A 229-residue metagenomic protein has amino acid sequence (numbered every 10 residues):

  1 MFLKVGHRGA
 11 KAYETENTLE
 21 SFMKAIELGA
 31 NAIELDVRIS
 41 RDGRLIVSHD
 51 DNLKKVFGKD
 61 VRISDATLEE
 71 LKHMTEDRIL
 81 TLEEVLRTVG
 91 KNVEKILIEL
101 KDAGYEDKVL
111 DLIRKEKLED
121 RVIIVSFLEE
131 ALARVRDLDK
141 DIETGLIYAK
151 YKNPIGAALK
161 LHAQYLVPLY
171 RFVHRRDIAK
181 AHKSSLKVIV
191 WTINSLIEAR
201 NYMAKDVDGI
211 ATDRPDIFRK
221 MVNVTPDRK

Functional and structural regions predicted by a protein language model:
M1-D60, D77, L112, R121: Conserved N-terminal beta1-alpha1 strand-loop-helix module at the mouth
E14, I98, I124-V125, V190-T192 (+1 more regions): Conserved SAM-binding loop
T15-L19, I79, E83, A103 (+3 more regions): Non-membrane alpha-helical structural segments and their capping/turn regions in soluble enzymes
L19, M23, R87, A133 (+3 more regions): Alpha-helical segments flanking ligand/cofactor-binding loops in enzyme cores
A30-N31, K140, D206-G209: Alpha-to-beta junction loops
D42, H49-K150, L161-Q164, P168-Y170 (+1 more regions): Metal-dependent phosphodiesterase/phospholipase catalytic core, i.e., the His/Asp/Glu-rich active-site region
K72-I79, L146-K229: C-terminal active-site rim and adjoining tail of enzyme catalytic domains
